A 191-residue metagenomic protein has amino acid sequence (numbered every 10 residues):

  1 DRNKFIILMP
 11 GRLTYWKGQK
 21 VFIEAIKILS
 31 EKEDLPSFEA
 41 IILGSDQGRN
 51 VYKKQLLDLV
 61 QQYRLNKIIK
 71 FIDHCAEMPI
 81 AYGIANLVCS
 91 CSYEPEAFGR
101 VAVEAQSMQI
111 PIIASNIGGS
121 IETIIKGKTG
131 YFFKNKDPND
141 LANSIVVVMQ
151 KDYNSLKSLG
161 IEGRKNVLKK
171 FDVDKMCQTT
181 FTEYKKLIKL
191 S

Functional and structural regions predicted by a protein language model:
D1-K17, I23-I26, I41: Conserved donor-binding/catalytic core segment of Leloir-type glycosyltransferases
P10, E39-K54: Glycosyltransferase donor-sugar binding loop
G48-K53, L65-C75, A81, Y131-F132: Active-site donor-binding acidic/aromatic loop of nucleotide-activated sugar and phosphosugar transferases involved
F71-A85, S107, I125: Short acidic alpha-helix that forms the nucleotide-activated donor recognition element in Leloir-type transferases
G83-A97, I110: Acidic donor-binding loop of glycosyltransferase active sites
P111-A114, I124: Short hydrophobic beta-strand element within catalytic cores of glycosyltransferases and related nucleotide-activated
K126-G127, Y131-P138, V147-Y153: Conserved acidic donor-binding segment of nucleotide-sugar-dependent glycosyltransferases
D140, V147, S155-K170, Q178-T182 (+1 more regions): A short, well-ordered alpha-helix in the C-terminal region of glycosyltransferases
